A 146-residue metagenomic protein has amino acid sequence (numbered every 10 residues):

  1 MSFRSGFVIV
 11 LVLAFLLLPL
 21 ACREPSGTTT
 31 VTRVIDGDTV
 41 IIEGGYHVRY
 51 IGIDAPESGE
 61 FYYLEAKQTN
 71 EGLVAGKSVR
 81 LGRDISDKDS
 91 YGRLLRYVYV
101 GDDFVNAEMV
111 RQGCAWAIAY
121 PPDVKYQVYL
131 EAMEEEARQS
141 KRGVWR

Functional and structural regions predicted by a protein language model:
S2-R146: Small beta-barrel nucleic-acid-binding modules, primarily SNase/OB-fold domains and secondarily Tudor-like barrels
